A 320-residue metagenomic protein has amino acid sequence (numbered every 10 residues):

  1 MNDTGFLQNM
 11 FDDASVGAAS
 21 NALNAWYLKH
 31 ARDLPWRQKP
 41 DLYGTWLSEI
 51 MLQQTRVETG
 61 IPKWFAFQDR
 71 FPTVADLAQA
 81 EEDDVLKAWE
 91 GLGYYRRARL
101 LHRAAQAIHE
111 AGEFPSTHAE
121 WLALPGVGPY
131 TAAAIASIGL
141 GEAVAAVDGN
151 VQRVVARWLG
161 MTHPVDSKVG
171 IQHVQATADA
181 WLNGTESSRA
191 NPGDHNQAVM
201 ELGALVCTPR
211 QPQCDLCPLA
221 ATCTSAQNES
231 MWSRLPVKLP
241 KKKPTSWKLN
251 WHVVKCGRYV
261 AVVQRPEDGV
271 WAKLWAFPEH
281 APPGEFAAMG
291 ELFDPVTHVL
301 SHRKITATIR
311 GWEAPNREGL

Functional and structural regions predicted by a protein language model:
M1-D33, Q38, E201-L320: Intrinsically disordered, low-complexity, charged terminal extensions of DNA damage-control enzymes
L7-F11, A22-Q213, L219-M231: Catalytic cores of DNA base-excision repair glycosylases
